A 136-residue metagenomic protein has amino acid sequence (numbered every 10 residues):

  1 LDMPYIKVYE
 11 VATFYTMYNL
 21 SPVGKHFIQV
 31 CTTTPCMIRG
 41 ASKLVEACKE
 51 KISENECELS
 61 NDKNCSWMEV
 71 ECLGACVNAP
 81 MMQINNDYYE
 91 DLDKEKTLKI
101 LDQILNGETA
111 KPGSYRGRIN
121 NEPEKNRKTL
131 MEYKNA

Functional and structural regions predicted by a protein language model:
L1-A136: Signature of N-terminal electron-transfer/Fe-S-associated modules in redox systems
